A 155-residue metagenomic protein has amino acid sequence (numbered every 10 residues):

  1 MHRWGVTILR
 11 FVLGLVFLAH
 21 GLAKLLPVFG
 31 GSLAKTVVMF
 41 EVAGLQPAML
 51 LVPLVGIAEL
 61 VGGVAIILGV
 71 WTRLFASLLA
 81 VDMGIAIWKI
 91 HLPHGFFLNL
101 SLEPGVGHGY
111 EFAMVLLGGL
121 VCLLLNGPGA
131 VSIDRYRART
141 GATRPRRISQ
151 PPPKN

Functional and structural regions predicted by a protein language model:
M1-V28, M49-I57, V61-V64, L68-N155: Extended, low-polarity transmembrane helix blocks
L26-P47: Membrane-interface interhelical connector segments
